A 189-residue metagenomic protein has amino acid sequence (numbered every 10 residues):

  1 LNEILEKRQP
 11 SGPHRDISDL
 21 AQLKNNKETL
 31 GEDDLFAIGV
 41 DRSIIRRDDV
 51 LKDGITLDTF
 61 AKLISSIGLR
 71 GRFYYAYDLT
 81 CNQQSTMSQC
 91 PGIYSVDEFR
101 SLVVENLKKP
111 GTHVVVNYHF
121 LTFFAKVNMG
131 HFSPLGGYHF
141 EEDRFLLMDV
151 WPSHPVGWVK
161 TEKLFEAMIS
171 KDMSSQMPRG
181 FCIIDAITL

Functional and structural regions predicted by a protein language model:
L1-R46: Active-site nucleophile-adjacent alpha helix/oxyanion-hole segment immediately C-terminal to the catalytic cysteine
D33-G180, D185-A186: Conserved active-site-adjacent core of cysteine acyl-enzyme catalytic domains
